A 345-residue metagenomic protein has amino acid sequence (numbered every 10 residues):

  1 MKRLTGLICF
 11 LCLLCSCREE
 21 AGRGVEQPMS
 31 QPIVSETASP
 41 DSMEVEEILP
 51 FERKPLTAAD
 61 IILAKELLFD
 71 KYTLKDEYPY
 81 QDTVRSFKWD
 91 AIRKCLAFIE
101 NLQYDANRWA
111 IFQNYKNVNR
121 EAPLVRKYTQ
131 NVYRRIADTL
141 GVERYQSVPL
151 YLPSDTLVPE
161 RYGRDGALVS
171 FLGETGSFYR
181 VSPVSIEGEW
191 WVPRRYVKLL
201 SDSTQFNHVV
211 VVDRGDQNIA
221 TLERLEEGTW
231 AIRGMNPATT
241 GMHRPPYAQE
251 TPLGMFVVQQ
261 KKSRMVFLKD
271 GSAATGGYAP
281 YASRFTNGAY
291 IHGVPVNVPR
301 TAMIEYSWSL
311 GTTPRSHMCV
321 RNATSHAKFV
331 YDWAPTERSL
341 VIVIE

Functional and structural regions predicted by a protein language model:
K2-I8: Sec-dependent signal peptide recognition, specifically the positively charged N-region followed immediately by
L14-S16: C-terminal motif of bacterial Sec signal peptides marking the signal peptidase cleavage site
R18-E20: Bacterial signal peptide processing site
G22-E44, I62, Y80, W89-N107 (+1 more regions): Exported/periplasmic cell-wall-interacting domains
I48-R53, I61-V118, R161-V197: SH3/SH3-like beta-barrel superfamily modules
P153-G163, A231: SH3/SH3-like (including bacterial SH3b) beta-barrel domains that bind proline-rich motifs or cell-wall ligands
E174, P193-T301: Gly/Pro-biased beta-strand-loop elements
